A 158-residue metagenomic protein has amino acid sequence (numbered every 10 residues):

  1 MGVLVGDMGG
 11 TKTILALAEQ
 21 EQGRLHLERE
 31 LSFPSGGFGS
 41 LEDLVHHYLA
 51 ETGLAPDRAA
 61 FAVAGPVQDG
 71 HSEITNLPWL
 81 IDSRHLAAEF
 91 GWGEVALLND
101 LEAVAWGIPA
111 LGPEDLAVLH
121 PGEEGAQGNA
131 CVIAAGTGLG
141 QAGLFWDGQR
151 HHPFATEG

Functional and structural regions predicted by a protein language model:
G2-D43, H47, E157-G158: Short glycine-rich, Thr/Ser-proximal phosphate-binding strand/loop in the N-terminal lobe of ATP-dependent enzymes
D7, D100, G136: Active-site glycine-centered loops adjacent to acidic/histidine catalytic or metal-binding residues that shape
T11, A64-V67, G136-G138: Short glycine-rich anion-binding loops that position phosphate/pyrophosphate groups of nucleotides and phosphorylated
Q20-R24, L77-L80, L111-L119, W146-F154: A glycine- and small-aliphatic-rich helix-loop capping segment at beta-alpha/alpha-beta transitions that lines
E51-L97, E102, W106-D115, V132: Short beta-strand-loop/turn "lid" adjacent to the catalytic site in phosphate-handling enzymes
G125-A135, L139-G158: Glycine/GP-enriched mid-protein hinge/lid loop-to-helix segment characteristic of carbohydrate kinases
